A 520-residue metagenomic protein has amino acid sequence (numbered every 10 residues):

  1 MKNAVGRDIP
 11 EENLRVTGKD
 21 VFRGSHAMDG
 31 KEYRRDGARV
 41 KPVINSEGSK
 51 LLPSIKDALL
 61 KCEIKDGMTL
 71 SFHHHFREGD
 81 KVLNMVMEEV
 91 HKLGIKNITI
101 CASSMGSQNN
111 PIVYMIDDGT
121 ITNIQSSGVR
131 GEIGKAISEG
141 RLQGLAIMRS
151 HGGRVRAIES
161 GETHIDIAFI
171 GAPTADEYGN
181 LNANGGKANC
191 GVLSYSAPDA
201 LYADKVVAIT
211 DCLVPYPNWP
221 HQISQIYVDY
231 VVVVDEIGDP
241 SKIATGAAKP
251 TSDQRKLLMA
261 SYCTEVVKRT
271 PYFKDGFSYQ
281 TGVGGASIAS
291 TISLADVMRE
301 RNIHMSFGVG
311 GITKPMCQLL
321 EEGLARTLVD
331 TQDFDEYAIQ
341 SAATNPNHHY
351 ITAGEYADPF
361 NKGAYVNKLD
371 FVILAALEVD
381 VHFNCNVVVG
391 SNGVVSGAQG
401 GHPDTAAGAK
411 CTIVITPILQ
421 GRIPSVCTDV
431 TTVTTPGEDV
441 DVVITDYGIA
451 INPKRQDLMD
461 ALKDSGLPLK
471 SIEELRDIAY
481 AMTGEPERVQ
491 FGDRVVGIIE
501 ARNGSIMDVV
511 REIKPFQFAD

Functional and structural regions predicted by a protein language model:
M1-D520: Conserved alpha/beta enzyme-core scaffold
